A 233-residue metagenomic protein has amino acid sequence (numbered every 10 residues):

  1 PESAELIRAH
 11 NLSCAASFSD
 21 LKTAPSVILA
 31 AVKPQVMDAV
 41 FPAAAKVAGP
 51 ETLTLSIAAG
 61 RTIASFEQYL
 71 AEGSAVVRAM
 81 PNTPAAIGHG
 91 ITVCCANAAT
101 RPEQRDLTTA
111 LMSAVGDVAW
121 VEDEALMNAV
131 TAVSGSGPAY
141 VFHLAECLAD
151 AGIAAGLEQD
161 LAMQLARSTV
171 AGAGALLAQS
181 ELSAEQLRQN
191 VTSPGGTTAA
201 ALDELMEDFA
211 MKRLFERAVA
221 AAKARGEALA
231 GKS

Functional and structural regions predicted by a protein language model:
P1-H10, C14-C94, A98: Rossmann-like NAD(P)(H) cofactor-binding subdomain of soluble oxidoreductases
E2-A4, P25, M37, F41 (+10 more regions): A general structural signal for well-ordered alpha-helical segments in protein cores
S3-E5, A86-G90, A129-V130, G152 (+1 more regions): A short acidic, helix-capping loop that chelates divalent metal ions and anchors anionic groups
A4, L21, E158-L165, L187: Small-residue helix-packing motif on alpha-helices
S65-A75, I91-A129, Y140-Q179, R225: Internal alpha-helical scaffold of NAD(P)-dependent oxidoreductase catalytic cores
V77, L126-A132, A184-Q189: Short pre-catalytic strand/loop immediately N-terminal to key active-site residues, enriched for Gly-Thr
G137: Aromatic-residue-lined binding/catalytic grooves and analogous aromatic/hydrophobic interfacial grooves in multimeric
M163, R167-S233: NAD(P)-dependent Rossmann-like dehydrogenase/reductase catalytic/cofactor-binding core
